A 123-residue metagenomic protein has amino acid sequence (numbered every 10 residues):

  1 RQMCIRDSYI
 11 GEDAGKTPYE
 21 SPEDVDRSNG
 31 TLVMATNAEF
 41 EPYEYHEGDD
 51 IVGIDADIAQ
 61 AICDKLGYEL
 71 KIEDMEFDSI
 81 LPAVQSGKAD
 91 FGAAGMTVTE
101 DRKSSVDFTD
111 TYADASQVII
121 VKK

Functional and structural regions predicted by a protein language model:
R1-I5: Short, small-residue-biased leader/transition segments that mark boundaries at the very start of proteins
R6-D13, P18: Sec-dependent signal peptide cleavage junction
G15-S21, V25-G95: Extracytoplasmic small-molecule ligand-binding "clamshell" domains of the periplasmic binding protein/Venus flytrap
Y45-G48, T111-A113, Q117: Short capping/connector residues at structural and topological boundaries
E100-A115: Ligand-binding "clamshell"
V118-K123: A bilobed periplasmic-binding-protein/Venus flytrap-type ligand-binding module shared by bacterial periplasmic
